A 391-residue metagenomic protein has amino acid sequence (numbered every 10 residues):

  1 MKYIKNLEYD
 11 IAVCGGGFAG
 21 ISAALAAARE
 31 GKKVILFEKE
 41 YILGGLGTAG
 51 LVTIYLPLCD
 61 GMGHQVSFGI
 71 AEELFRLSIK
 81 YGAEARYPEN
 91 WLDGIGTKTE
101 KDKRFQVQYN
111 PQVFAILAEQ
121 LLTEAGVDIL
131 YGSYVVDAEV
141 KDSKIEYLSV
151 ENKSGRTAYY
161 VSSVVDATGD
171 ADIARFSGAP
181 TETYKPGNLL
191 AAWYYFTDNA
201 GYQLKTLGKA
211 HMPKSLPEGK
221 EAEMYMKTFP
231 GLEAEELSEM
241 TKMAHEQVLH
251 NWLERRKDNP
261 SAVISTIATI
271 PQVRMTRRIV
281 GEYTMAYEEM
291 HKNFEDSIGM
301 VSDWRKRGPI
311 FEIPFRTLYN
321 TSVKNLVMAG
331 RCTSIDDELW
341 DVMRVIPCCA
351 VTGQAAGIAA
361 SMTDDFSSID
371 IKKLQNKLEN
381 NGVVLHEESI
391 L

Functional and structural regions predicted by a protein language model:
K5-G17: Beta1/beta-strand and adjacent pyrophosphate-binding region of the FAD-binding site in flavoprotein oxidoreductases
Y9, G31, V161-S162: Short, well-ordered alpha-helix to beta-strand connector turns
A12-C14, A23, A28: Membrane-embedded transmembrane-helix bundle of lipid-linked glycan/lipid transferases
G20: N-terminal Rossmann-fold NAD(P) dinucleotide-binding loop
A26, K32-K33, K39-D137, E182 (+1 more regions): Conserved N-terminal/central alpha/beta ligand/cofactor-binding core
L46-T48, I70, L74, E89 (+8 more regions): Flavin (FAD/FMN)-binding glycine-rich loop and adjacent Rossmann-like elements that form
D142-L148: Short, hydrophobic/aromatic-rich segments at coil-to-beta transitions
